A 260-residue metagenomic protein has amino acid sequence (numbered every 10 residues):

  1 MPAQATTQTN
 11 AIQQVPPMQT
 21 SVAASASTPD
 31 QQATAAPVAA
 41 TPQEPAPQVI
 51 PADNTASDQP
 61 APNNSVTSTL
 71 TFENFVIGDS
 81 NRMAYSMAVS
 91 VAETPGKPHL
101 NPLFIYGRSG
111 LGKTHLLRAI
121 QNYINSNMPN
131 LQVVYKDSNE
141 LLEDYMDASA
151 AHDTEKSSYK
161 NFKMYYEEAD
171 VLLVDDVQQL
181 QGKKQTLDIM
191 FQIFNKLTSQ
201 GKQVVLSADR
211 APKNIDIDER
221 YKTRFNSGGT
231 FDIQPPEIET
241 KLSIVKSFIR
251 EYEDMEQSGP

Functional and structural regions predicted by a protein language model:
V66-P102: Pre-Walker A (pre-P-loop) alpha-helix and adjacent loop at the N terminus of AAA/AAA+ ATPase modules, a conserved
G96-R118: Walker A/P-loop nucleotide-binding motif
N125, N130-V171: Short glycine-rich substrate-engagement loop in P-loop NTPases that contacts/grips substrate
Y135-K136, L173-D175, Q203-D209: Structural recognition of the conserved hydrophobic beta-strand(s) that form the central parallel beta-sheet of P-loop
S149-A150, P212-S227: Short regulatory helix/loop adjacent to the ATP-binding pocket of P-loop NTPases
Q192-E219: Sensor-1/coupling segment of RecA-like P-loop NTPase cores
G228, S243-E256: Conserved AAA+ ATPase "sensor/coupling" helix adjacent to the nucleotide-binding pocket
G228-K241: Conserved AAA+ ATPase "SRH/arginine-finger" region at the nucleotide-binding site
